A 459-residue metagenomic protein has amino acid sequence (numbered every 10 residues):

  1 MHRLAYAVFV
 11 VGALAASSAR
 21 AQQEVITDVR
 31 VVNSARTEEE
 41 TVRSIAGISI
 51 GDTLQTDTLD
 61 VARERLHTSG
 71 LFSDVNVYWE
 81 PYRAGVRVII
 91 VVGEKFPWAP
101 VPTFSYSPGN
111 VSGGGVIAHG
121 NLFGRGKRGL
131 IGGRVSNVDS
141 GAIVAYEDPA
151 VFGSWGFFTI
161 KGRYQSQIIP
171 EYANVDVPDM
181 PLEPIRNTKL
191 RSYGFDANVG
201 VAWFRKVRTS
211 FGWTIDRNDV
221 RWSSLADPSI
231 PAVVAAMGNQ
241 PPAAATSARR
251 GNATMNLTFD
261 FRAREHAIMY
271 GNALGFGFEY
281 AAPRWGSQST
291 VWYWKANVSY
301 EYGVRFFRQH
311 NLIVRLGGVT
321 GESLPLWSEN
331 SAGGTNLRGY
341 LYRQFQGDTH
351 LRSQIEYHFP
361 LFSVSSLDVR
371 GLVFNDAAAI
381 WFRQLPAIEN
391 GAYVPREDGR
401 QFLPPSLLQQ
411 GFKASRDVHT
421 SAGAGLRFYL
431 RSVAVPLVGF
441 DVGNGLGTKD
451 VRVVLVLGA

Functional and structural regions predicted by a protein language model:
M1-V8: Bacterial N-terminal signal peptides that target proteins for export
A16-S18: N-terminal signal peptide c-region/cleavage motif recognized by signal peptidases
R20-Y106, V116-A118, L130-A150, Y193 (+9 more regions): Periplasmic polypeptide-binding modules associated with outer-membrane biogenesis and secretion
A46, I131, G271-A459: C-terminal transmembrane beta-barrel domains of outer membrane proteins
F72, K95, L122-G124, V151-G153 (+6 more regions): Outer-membrane beta-barrel channels and translocator barrels
R87, V91-T254, S331-T335, R343-D348 (+2 more regions): Gram-negative/organellar outer-membrane beta-barrel architecture
Y193-F195, N256-D260, S353: Phosphate-interacting basic helix/loop segments used at nucleotide- and nucleic-acid interfaces
A248, N256, D260-N272, F278-R284: Long, internal scaffold/assembly segments composed of regular secondary structure
